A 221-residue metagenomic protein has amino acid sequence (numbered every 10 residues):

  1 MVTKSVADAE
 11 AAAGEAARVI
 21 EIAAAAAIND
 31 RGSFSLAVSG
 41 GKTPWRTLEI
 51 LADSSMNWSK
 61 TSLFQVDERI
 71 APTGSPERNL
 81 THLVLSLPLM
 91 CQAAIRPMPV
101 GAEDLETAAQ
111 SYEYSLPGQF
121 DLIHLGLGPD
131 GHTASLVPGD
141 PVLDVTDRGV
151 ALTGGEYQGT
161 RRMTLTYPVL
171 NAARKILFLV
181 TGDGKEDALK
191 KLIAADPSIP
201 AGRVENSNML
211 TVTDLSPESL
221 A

Functional and structural regions predicted by a protein language model:
M1-L36, L89, P217: N-terminal glycine-/serine-/threonine-rich phosphate-binding loop
I28-A52: Glycine-rich N-terminal segment of FAD-binding domains in flavoprotein oxidoreductases, spanning the beta-loop-helix
V38-T43, L125-P129, T181: Glycine-rich beta-strand-to-loop/alpha-helix junction loops that act as flexible
I50-W58, V84, P138-D147: A glycine- and small-aliphatic-rich helix-loop capping segment at beta-alpha/alpha-beta transitions that lines
W58-H124: Ligand-binding beta-strand-loop-alpha-helix segment within the catalytic cores of soluble metabolic enzymes
A109, A134-G139, A188-L192: A short secondary-structure junction signal
L122-P168: Class I SAM-dependent methyltransferase SAM-binding "motif I" and its flanking Rossmann-like core
N171-A221: C-terminal functional extensions of proteins
